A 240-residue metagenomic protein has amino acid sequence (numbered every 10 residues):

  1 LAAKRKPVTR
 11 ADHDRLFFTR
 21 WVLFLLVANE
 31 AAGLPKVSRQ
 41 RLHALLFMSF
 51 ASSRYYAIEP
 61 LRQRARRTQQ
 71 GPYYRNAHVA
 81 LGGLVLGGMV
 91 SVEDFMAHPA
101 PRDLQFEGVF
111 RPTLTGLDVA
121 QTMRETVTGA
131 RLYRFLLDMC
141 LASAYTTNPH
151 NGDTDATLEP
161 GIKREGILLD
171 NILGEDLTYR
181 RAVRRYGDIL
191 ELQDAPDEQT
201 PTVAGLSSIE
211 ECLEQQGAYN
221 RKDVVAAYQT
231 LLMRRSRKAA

Functional and structural regions predicted by a protein language model:
L1-A240: Domain-edge interaction signal
